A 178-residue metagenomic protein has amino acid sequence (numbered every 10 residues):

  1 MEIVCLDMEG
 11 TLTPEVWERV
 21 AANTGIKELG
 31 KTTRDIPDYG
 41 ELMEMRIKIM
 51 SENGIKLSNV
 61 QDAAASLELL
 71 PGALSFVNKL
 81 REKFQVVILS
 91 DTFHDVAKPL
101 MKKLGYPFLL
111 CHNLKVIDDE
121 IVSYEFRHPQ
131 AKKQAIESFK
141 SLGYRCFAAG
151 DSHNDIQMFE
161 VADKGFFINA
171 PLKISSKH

Functional and structural regions predicted by a protein language model:
M1-E2, A149: Short loop/turn microsegments at loop-to-beta-strand junctions
E2-N113, I117-D118: Alpha-helical substrate-recognition element adjacent to the catalytic core
E68, L89, R127-H128, F147: Residues that cap or flank secondary-structure elements
A73-S75, K132-I136, H153-N154: A generic local structural motif
N78, E137, I156-E160: Alpha-helical segments flanking ligand/cofactor-binding loops in enzyme cores
V86-D91, Y144-H178: Acidic, Mg2+-coordinating phosphoryl-transfer loop and its flanking beta/alpha structural elements, shared across
D95, Q134, Q157: Active-site phosphate/pyrophosphate-handling residues
K98-C146: Conserved acidic, metal-coordinating active-site core of Asp-based, Mg2+-dependent phosphoryl-transfer enzymes
